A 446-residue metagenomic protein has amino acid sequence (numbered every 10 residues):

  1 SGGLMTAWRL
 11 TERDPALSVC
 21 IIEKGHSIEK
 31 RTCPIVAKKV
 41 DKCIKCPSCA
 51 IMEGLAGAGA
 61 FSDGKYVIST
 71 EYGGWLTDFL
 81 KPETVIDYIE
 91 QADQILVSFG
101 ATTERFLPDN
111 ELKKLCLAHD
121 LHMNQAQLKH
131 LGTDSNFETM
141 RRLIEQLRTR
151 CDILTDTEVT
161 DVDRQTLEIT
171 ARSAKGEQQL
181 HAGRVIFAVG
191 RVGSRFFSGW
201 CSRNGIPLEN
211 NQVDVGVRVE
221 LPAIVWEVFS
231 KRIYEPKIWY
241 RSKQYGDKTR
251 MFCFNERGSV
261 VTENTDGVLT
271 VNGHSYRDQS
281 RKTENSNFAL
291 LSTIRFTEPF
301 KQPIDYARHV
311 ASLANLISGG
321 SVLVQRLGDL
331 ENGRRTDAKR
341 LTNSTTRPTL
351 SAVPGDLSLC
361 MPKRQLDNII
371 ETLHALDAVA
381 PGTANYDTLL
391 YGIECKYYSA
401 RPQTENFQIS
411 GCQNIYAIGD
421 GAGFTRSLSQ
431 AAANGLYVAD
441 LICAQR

Functional and structural regions predicted by a protein language model:
S1-G73, F106-R446: Residues forming the flavin
G54-T103: Dinucleotide-binding Rossmann-like beta1-alpha1 core, especially the glycine-rich loop that anchors the ADP
